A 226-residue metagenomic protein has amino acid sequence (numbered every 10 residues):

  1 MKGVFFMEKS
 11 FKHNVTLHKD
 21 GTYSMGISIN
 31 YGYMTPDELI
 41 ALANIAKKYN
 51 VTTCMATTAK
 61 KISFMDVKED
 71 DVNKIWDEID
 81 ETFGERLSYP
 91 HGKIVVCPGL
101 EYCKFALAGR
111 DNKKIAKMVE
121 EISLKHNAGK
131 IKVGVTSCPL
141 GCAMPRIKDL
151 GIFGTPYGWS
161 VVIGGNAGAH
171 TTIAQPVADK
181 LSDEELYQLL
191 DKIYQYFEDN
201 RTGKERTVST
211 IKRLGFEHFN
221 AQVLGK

Functional and structural regions predicted by a protein language model:
F5-A41: N-terminal basic/disordered segments at the start of proteins
N14-K19, N50-A56, N166-A167: Short, flexible, solvent-exposed loop/turn segments with mixed acidic/basic and small polar residues
G26-P156: Small-residue-enriched alpha-helical segments and adjacent helix-cap loops that form tight helix-helix packing
G32, M65-K68, D179, D183 (+1 more regions): Hydrophobic alpha-helical scaffolding
T58, K204-S209: Short, surface-exposed loop/turn segments at secondary-structure junctions
S137, G141, R146-R206, N220: Mobile "lid/hinge" segments at catalytic clefts and subdomain interfaces of large enzymes
T207-L224: Short, highly charged C-terminal tails/helix-capping segments
